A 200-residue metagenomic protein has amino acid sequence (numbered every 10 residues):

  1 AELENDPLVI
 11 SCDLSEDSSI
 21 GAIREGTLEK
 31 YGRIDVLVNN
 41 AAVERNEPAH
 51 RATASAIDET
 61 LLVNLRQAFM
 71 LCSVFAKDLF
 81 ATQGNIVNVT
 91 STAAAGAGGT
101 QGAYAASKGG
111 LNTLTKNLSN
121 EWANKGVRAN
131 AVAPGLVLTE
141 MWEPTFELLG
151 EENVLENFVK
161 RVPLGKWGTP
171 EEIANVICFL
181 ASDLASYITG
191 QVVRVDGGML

Functional and structural regions predicted by a protein language model:
P48-A49, T53-L61, F158: Substrate-binding pocket helix/loop in short-chain dehydrogenase/reductase
H50, G96-G102, N124-K125, G165 (+1 more regions): Active-site loop immediately N-terminal to the catalytic Tyr-X3-Lys motif of short-chain dehydrogenase/reductase
A52, A97-A105, N117, T145: Active-site loop-to-helix junction immediately N-terminal to the catalytic Tyr of the SDR YXXXK motif in Rossmann-fold
F69, K166-V195: C-terminal substrate-recognition "lid" of short-chain dehydrogenase/reductases
C72, S107: Active-site helix of classical SDR
K77, N120-N124, S186: Alpha-helical segment proximal to the catalytic Tyr-Lys
S91: Residue(s) in the substrate-gating loop at a strand-loop-helix junction that position the organic substrate next
